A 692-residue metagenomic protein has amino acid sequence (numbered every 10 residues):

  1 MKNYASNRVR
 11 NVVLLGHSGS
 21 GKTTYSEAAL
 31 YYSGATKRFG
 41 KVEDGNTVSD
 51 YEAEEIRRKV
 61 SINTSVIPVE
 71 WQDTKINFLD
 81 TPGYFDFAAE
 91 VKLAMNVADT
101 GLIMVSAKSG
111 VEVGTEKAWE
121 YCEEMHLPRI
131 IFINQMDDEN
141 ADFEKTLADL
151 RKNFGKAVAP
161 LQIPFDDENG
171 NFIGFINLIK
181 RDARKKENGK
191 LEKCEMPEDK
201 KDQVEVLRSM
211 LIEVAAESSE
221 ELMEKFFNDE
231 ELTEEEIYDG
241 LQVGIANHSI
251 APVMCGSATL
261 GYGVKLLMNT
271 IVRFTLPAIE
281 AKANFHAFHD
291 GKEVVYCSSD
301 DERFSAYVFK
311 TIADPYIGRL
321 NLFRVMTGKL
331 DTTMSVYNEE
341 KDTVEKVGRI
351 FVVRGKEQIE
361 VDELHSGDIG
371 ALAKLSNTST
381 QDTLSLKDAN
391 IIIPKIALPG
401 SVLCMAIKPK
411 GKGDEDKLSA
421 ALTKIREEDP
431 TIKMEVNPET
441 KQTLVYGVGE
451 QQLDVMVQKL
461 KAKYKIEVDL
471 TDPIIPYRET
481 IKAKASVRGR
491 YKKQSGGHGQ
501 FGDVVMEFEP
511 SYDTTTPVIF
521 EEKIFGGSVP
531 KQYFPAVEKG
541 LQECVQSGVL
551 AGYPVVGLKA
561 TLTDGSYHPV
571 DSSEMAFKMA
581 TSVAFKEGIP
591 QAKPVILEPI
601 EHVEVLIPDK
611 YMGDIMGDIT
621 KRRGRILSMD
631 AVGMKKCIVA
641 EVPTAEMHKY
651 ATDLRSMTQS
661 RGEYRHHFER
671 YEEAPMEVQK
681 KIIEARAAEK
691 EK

Functional and structural regions predicted by a protein language model:
M1-K692: Structural and coupling elements of P-loop NTPases
